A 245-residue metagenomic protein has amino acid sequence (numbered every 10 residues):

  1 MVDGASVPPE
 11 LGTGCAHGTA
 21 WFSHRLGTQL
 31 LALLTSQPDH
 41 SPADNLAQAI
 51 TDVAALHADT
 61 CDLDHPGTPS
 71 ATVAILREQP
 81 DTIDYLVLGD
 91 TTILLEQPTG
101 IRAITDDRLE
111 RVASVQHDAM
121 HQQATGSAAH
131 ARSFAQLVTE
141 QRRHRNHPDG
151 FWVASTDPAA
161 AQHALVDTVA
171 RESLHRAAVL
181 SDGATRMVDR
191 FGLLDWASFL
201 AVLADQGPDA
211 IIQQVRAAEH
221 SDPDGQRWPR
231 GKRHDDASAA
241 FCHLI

Functional and structural regions predicted by a protein language model:
M1-I245: PP2C/PPM-type serine/threonine phosphatase catalytic domain
